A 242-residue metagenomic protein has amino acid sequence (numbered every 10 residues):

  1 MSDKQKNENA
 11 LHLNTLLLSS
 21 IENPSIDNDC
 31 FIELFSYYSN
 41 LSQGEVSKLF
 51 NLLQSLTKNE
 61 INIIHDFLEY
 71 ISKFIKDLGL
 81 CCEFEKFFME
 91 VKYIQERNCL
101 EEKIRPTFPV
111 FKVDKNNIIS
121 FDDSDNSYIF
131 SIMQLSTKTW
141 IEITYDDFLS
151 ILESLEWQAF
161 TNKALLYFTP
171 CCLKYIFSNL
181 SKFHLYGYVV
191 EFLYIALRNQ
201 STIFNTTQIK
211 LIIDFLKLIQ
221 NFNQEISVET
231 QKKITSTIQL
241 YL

Functional and structural regions predicted by a protein language model:
M1-S2, L17, F35, L53: Accessible peptide chain termini
S2-D29, M89-E156: Long, low-complexity, highly charged intrinsically disordered regions
E33-F87, Y167-L242: Extended alpha-helical scaffolding segments
S42, Q54-T57, S136-D147, T161 (+1 more regions): Residues that cap or delimit alpha-helices
L155-T161, F177: Extended amphipathic alpha-helical scaffold segments
